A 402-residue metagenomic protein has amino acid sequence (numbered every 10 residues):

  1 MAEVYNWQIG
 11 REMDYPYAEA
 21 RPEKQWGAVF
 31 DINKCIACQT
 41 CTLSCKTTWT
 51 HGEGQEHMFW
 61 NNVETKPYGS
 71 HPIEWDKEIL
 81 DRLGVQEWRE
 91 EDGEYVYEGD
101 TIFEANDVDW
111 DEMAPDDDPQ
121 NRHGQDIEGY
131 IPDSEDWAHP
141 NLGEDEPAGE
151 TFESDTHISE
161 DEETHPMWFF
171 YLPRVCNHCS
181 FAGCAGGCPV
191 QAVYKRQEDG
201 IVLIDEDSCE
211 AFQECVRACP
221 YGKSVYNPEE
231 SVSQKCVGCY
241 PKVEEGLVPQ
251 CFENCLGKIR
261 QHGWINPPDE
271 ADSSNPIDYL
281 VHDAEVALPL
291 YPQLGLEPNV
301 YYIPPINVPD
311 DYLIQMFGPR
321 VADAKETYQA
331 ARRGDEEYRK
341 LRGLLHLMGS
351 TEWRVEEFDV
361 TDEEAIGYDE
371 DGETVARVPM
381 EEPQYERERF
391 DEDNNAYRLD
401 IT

Functional and structural regions predicted by a protein language model:
M1-T402: Non-ligating segments of multi-cofactor redox enzymes
